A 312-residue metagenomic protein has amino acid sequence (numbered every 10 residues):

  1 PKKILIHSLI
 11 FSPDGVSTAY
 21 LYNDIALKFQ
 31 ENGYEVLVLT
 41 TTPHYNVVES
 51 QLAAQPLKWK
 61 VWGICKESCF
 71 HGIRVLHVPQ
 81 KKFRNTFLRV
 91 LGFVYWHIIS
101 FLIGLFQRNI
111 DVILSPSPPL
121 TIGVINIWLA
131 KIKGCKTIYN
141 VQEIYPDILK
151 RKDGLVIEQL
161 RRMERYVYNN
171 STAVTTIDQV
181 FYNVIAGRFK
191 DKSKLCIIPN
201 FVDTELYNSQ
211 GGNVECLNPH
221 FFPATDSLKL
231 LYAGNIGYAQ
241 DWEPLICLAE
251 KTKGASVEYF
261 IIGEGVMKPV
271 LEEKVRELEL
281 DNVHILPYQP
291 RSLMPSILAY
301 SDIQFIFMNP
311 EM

Functional and structural regions predicted by a protein language model:
P1-G63, C247-T252, F305: N-terminal subdomain of nucleotide-sugar transferases
T42, V180, I198-F201: Carbohydrate-associated surface elements
A54-C65, L155, N208-P223: A short helix/loop element that forms part of the nucleotide-sugar donor recognition site in Leloir-type
L102-L105, T121-V124, W128-I132, L155-T176: Membrane-proximal helix-turn-helix segments that form the acceptor-binding/catalytic region of lipid-linked
R151, N183-A186, V202-P219, D241: Acidic anion/phosphate-binding donor-loop and adjacent secondary structure in glycosyltransferase catalytic cores
T172, L298-M312: Acidic donor-binding loop of glycosyltransferase active sites
F222-Q240, L245-A249, F260: Conserved donor-binding/catalytic core segment of Leloir-type glycosyltransferases
G254, F260-G263, P269-P295: Nucleotide-activated donor-binding/catalytic signature segment of Leloir-type glycosyltransferases, i.e., the conserved
